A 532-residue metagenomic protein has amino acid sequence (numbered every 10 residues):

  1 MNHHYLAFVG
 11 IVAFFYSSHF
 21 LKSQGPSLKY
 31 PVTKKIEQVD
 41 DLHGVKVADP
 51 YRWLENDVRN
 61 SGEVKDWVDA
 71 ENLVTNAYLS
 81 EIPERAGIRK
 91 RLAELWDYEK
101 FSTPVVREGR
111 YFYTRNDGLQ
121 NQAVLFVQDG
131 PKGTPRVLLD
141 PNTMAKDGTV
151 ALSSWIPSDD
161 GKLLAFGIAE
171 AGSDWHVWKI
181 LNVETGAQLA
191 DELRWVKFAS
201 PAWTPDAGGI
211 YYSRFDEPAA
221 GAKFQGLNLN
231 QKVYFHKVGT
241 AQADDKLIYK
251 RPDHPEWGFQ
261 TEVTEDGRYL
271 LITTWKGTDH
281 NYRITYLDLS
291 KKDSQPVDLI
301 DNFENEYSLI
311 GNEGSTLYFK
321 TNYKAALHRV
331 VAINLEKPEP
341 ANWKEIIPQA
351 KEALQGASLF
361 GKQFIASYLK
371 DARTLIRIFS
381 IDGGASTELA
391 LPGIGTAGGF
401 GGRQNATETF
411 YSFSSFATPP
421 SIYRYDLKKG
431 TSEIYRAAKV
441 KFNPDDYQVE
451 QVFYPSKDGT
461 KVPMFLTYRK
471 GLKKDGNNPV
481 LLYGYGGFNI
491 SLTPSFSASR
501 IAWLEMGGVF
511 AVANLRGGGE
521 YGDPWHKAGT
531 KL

Functional and structural regions predicted by a protein language model:
M1-L6: Positively charged n-region of N-terminal signal peptides that target proteins for export
A7-F8, V12-E408, S414-P420, R424-K429 (+3 more regions): Beta-propeller folds
V32, S102-V105, R110, G267 (+1 more regions): Serine-hydrolase catalytic core recognition
